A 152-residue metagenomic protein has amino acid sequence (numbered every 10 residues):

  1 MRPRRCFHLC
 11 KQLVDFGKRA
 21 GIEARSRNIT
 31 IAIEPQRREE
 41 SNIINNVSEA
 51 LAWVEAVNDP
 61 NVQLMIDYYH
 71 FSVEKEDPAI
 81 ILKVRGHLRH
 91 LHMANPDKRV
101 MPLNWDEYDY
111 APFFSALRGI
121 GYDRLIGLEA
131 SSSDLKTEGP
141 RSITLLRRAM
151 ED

Functional and structural regions predicted by a protein language model:
M1-Q63, V73: Active-site acidic/histidine proton-transfer and metal-coordination neighborhood in alpha/beta enzyme cores
M1-V14, Y110, D123-S133, D152: Structural motif corresponding to the early beta-alpha repeats
E40-I44, S48-L51, E55, P60-N61 (+2 more regions): Gly/Pro-rich active-site loop or hairpin
D67: Active-site glycine-centered loops adjacent to acidic/histidine catalytic or metal-binding residues that shape
K136-D152: C-terminal helical cap(s) of enzyme catalytic domains, especially alpha/beta-barrels
